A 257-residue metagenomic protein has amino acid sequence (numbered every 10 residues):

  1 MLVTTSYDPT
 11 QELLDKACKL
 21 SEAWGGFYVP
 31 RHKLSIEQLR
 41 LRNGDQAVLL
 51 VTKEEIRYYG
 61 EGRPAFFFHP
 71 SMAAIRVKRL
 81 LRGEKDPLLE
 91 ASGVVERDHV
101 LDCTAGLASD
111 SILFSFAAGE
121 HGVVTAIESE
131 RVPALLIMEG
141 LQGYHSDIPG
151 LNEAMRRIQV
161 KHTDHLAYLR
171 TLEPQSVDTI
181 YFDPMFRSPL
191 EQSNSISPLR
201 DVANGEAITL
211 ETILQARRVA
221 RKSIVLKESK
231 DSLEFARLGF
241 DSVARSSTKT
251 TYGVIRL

Functional and structural regions predicted by a protein language model:
M1-H99, A108: S-adenosyl-L-methionine
D45, V177-D178, R221: Local beta-strand N-terminus motif with an aromatic residue
L101, V123-T125: Conserved beta-strand positions in the Rossmann-like core of class I SAM-dependent methyltransferases
L101-D110, S176-S193: Conserved proline-anchored active-site loop of SAM-dependent methyltransferases that bridges a beta-strand
L107-H121: Conserved SAM-binding loop of SAM-dependent methyltransferases across substrates and taxa, primarily the Class I
I127-T179: S-adenosyl-L-methionine
P184-T212: Mobile active-site "lid"/loop adjacent to the S-adenosyl-L-methionine
T209-R256: Conserved Class I SAM-dependent methyltransferase catalytic core
